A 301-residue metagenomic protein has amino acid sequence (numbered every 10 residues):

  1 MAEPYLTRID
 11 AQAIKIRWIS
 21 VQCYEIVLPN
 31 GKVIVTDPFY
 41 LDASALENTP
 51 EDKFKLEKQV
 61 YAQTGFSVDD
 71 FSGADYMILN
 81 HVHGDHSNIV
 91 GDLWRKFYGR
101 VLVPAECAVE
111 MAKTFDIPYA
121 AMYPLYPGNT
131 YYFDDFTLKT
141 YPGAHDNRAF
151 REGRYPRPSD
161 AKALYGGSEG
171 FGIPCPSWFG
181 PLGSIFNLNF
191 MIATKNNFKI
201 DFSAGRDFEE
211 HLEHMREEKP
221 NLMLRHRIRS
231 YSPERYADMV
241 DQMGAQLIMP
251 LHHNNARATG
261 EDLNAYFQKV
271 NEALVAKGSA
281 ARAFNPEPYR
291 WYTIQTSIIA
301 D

Functional and structural regions predicted by a protein language model:
M1-Q22: Bacterial Sec-exported substrate-binding components of ABC uptake systems
P4-T7, P29-L79, N88-D92, N147-A161 (+2 more regions): Pre-active-site segment of Zn-dependent metallo-hydrolases
I9-K15, L28-I34, T130-K139, A193-I200 (+1 more regions): Beta-strand-turn-beta hairpins that frame and shape the catalytic cleft of phosphate-ester-processing enzymes
Q22, A43, V82-N88, A108-M111 (+6 more regions): Active-site environment of divalent metal-dependent phosphoester hydrolases
V35-P38, G73-H83, L102-A105, I200-R206 (+4 more regions): Active-site neighborhood of phospho(di)ester-bond hydrolases with catalytic His/Asp-centered motifs
T64-Y131, F136-R151: Active-site HxH/HxHxD metal-binding segment of metal-dependent hydrolases
R100, F115-D134, A237-D301: Binuclear metal-ion centers of metallo-dependent hydrolases, dominated by the metallo-beta-lactamase
G172-Q242: Active-site-proximal loop/helix segments of hydrolase catalytic cores
